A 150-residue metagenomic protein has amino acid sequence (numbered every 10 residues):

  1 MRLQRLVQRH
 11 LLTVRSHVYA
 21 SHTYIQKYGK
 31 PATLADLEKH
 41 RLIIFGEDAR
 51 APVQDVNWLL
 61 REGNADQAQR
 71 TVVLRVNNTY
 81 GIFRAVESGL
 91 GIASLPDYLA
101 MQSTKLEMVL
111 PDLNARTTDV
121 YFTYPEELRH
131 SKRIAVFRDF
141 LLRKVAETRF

Functional and structural regions predicted by a protein language model:
R2-V120, E147-F150: C-terminal regulatory
D112-F150: A late-sequence structural motif
